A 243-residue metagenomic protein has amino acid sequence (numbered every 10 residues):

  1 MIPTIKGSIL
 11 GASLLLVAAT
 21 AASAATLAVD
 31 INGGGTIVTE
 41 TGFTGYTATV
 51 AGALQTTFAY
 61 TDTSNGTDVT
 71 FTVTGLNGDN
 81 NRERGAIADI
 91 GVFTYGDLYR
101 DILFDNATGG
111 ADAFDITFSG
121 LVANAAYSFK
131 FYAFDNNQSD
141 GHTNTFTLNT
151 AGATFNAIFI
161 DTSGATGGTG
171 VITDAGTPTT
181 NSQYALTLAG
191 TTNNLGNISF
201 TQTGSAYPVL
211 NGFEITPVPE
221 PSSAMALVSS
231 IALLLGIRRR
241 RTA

Functional and structural regions predicted by a protein language model:
M1-L10, S222: Bacterial N-terminal signal peptides that target proteins for export
G11-A19, S230-A232: Bacterial N-terminal signal peptides
A21-G45: Boundary/junction segments of secreted and surface-exposed precursor proteins
L27, F134-P217: Contiguous ligand/interfacial binding patches
Y60-S119: Surface-exposed, low-complexity/disordered Ser/Thr/Gly/Pro/Asn-rich loops and linkers
S119-V122, G190: Short, flexible loop/turn segments at beta-strand junctions in immunoglobulin-like and fibronectin type III
A125-N137: A short beta-strand element within beta-rich, extracytoplasmic domains of secreted/secretory-pathway proteins
E220-I237: A short, hydrophobic C-terminal helix/tail in secreted or cell-surface proteins
